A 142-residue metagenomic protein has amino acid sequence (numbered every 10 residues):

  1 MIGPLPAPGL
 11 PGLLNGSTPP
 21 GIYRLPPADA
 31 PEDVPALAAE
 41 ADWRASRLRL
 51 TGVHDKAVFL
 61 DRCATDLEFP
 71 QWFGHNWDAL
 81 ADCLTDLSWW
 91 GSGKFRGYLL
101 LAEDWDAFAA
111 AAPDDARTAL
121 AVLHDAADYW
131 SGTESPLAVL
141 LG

Functional and structural regions predicted by a protein language model:
M1-L67, Q71, L87-G142: N-terminal intrinsically disordered, low-complexity segments enriched in P/E/S/T
